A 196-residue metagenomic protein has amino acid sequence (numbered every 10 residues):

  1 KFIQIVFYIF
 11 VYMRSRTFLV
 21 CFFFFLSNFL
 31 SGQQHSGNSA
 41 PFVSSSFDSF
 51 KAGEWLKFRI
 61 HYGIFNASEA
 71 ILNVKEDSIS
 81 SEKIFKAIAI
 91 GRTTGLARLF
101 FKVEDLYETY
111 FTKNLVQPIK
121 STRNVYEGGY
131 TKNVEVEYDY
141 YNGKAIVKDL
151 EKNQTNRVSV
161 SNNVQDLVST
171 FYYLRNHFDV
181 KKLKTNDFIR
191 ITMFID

Functional and structural regions predicted by a protein language model:
F2: Cationic, low-complexity basic patches in intrinsically disordered or flexible, solvent-exposed regions
V6, V11-L19: Bacterial N-terminal signal peptides that target proteins for export
R14-T17, F29, V116-S121: Short secondary-structure capping/junction motifs at helix and strand boundaries
F23-S31: Hydrophobic h-region of N-terminal signal peptides that target proteins for export in Gram-negative bacteria
G32-E104, E108, S121-T131, N186: N-terminal cleavable signal peptides for secretion/export
K51-G53, T131-D196: Solvent-exposed helix/loop surface patches that form functional interfaces
F101-N153: Hydrophobic alpha-helical segments and helix pairs
